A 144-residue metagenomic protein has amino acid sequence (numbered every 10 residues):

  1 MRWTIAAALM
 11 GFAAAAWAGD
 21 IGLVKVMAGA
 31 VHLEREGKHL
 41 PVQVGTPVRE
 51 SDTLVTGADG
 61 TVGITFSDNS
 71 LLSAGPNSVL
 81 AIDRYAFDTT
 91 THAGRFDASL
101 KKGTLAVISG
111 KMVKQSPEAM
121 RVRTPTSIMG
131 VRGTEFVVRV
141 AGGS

Functional and structural regions predicted by a protein language model:
M1-I5: Bacterial N-terminal signal peptides that target proteins for export
A18-S144: Flexible, surface-exposed loop/linker segments and immediately adjacent secondary-structure boundaries
